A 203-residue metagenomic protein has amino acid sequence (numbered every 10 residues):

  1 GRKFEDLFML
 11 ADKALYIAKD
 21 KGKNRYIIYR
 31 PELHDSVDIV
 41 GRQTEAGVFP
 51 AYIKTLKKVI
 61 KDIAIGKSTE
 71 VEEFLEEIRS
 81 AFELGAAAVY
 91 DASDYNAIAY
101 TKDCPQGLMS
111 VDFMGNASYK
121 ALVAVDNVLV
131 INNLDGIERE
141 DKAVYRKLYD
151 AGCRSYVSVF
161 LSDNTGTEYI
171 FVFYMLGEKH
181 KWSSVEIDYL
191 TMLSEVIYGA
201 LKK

Functional and structural regions predicted by a protein language model:
G1-K21, I27-R42: Cyclic nucleotide signaling catalytic output domains
F4-E5, M175-L193, I197-K202: Regulatory loop-to-helix N-cap segments in sensory/regulatory domains that couple ligand/signal detection
M9, K13, E73-E76, A117 (+2 more regions): Generic recognition of well-ordered alpha-helical segments within structured catalytic/regulatory domains
R30-I65, K203: Signal-transmission linkers at sensory-effector interfaces
T55-G85, V89, L193: Amphipathic alpha-helical coiled-coil segments that mediate homodimerization and allosteric signal transmission
E76-F82, A88-G115, Y119-K120, N127: GAF sensory/regulatory domain recognition with acknowledged cross-activation on helical regulatory dimers
Q106-Y149, R154-V157: Regulatory sensory and allosteric helical modules in signal-transduction proteins and certain transcription factors
L161-L176: Sensory-domain boundary capping and coupling elements
